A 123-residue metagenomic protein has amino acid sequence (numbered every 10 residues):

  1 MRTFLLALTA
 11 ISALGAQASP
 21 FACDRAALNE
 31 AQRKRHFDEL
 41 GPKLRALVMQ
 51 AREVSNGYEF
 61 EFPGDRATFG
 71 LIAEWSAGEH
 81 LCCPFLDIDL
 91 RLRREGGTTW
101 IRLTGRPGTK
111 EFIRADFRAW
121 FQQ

Functional and structural regions predicted by a protein language model:
M1-G70, D89-Q123: Secretory/periplasmic and organellar redox-cofactor proteins
A18, A77-G78: Disulfide-bonded cysteine motifs in exported proteins
F21, H80-L81: Secreted/extracellular small peptides and ectodomain modules produced from precursors
L44, E79-H80: Short amphipathic alpha-helical segments enriched in hydrophobics
F69-A73, A77: Amphipathic, interaction-prone secondary-structure segments
W75-S76, F85-R91: Amphipathic, hydrophobic secondary-structure cores in small proteins
L81-F85, Q123: Short helix C-cap/helix-to-loop transition motifs enriched in small/turn-promoting residues
